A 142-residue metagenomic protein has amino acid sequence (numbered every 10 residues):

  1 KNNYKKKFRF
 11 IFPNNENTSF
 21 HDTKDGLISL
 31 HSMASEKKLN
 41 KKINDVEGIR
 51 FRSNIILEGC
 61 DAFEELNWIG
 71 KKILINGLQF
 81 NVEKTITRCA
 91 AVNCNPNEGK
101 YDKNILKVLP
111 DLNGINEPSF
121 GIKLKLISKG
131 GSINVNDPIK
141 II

Functional and structural regions predicted by a protein language model:
K1-I142: Metal-cofactor-dependent catalytic cores
